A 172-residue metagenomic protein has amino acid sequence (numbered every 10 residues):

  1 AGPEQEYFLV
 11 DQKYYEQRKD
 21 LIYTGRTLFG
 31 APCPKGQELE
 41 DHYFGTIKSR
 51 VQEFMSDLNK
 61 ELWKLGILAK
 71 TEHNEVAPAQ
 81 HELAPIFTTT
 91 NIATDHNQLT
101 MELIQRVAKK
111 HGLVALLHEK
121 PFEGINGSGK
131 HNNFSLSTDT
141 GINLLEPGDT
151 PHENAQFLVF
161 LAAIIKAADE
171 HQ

Functional and structural regions predicted by a protein language model:
A1-L117, F122-Q172: Glycine-rich, acidic/polar active-site loops that bind/position phosphate-bearing ligands
